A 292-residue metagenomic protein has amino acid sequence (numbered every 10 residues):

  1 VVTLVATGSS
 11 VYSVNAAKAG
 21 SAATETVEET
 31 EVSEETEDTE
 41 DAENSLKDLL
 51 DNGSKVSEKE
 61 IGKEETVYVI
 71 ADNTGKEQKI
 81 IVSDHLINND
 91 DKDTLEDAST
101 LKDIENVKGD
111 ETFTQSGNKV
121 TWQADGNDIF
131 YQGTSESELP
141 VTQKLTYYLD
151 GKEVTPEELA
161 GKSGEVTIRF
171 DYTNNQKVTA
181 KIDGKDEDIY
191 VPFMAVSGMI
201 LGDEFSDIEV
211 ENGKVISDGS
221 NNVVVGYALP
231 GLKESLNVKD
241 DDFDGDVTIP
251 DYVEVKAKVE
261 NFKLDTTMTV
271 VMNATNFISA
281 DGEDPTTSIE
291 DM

Functional and structural regions predicted by a protein language model:
V1-M292: Cytosol-facing boundaries of transmembrane alpha helices in integral membrane proteins
